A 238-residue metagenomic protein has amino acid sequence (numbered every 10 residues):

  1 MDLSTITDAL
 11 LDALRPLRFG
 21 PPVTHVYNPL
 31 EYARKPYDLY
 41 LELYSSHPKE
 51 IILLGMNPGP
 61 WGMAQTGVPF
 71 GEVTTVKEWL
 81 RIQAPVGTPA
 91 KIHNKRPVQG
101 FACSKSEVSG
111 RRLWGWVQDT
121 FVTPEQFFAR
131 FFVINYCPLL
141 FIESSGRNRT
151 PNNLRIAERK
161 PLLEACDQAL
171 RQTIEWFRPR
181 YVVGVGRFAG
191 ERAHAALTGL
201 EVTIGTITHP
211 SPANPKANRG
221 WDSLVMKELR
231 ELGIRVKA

Functional and structural regions predicted by a protein language model:
M1-Y181, G190-E191, G205, P215 (+1 more regions): A polyanion-binding, active-site-adjacent surface
N57, R187, P210: Active-site metal-binding loops of divalent metal-dependent hydrolases
F188-A196: Short glycine-rich, acidic/polar surface loops and turns
A195-R219: Extended hydrophobic/aromatic segments used for targeting, binding, or gating
